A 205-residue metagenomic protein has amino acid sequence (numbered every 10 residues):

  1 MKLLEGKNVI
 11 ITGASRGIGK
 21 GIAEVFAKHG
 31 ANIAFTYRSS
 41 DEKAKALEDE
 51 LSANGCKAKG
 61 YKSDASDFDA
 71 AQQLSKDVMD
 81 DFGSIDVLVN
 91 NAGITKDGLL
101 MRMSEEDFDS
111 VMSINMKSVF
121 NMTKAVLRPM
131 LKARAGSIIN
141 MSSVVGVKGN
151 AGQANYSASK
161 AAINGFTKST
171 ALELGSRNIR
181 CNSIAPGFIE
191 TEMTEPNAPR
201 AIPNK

Functional and structural regions predicted by a protein language model:
N8, S15-G17: Conserved glycine-rich cofactor-binding loop
H29-A44: Conserved glycine-rich Rossmann-like NAD(P)H-binding loop of the short-chain dehydrogenase/reductase
K45, D49, S176, F188-K205: A glycine/serine/threonine-rich, flexible loop-to-helix segment that serves as the NAD(P) cofactor-binding "lid"
L99-L100, S104-D109, I202-K205: Substrate-binding pocket helix/loop in short-chain dehydrogenase/reductase
T123, S159, T167: Active-site helix of classical SDR
R128, L172-S176: Alpha-helical segment proximal to the catalytic Tyr-Lys
S143: Residue(s) in the substrate-gating loop at a strand-loop-helix junction that position the organic substrate next
